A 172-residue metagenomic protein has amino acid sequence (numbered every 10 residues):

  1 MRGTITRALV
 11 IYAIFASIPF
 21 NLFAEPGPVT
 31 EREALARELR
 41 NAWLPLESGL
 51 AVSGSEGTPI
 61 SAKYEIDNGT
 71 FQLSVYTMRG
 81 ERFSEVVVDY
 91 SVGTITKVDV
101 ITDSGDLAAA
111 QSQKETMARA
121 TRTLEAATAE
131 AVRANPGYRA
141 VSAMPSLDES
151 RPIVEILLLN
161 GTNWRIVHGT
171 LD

Functional and structural regions predicted by a protein language model:
R2-A8, F20-D172: Long, terminal "pre-/pro-" and other extracytoplasmic accessory regions that lie outside the mature folded/catalytic
A8-A16: Sec-dependent N-terminal signal peptides
